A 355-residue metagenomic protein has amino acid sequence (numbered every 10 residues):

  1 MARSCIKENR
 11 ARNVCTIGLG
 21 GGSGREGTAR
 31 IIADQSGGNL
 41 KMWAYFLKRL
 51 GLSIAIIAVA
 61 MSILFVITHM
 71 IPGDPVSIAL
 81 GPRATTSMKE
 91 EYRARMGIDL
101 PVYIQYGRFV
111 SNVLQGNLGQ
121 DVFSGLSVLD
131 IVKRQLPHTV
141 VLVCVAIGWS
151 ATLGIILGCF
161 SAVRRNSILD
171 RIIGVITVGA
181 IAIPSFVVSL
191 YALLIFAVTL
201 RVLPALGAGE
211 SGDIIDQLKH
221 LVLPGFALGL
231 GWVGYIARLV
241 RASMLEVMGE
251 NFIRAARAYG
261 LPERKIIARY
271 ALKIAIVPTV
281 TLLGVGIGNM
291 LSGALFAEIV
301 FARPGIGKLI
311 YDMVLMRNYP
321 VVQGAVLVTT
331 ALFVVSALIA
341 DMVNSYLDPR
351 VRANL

Functional and structural regions predicted by a protein language model:
A2-C5, N9-S53, R165-I168, M342-L355: Transmembrane alpha-helical segments of polytopic membrane transport and secretion proteins
G38-N39, D99-I155: An internal, D/E-rich "acidic patch" concept
K41-Y45, V132, L136-L169, S185 (+1 more regions): Alpha-helical transmembrane segments of integral membrane proteins, especially multi-pass inner/plasma-membrane
L50, M88, Y92, M96-L118 (+9 more regions): Hydrophobic alpha-helical segments of integral membrane proteins, encompassing both true transmembrane helices
I57-G107, L200-H220: Hydrophobic alpha-helical transmembrane segments of membrane transport/permease proteins and related membrane-embedded
A58-S62, G179-Y191, L283-G288: Hydrophobic alpha-helical membrane-insertion segments
V59, I63, I67, L153 (+7 more regions): Alpha-helical membrane-inserting segments
G125, G174-R238: Membrane-water interface segments at transmembrane-helix boundaries in multipass membrane proteins
